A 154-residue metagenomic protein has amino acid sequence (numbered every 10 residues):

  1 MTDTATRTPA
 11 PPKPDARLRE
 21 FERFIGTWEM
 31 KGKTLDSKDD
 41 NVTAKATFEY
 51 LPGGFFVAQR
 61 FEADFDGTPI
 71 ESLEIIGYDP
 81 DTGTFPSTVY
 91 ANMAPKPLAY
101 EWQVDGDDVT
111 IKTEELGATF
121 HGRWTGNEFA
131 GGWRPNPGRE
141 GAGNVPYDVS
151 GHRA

Functional and structural regions predicted by a protein language model:
M1-A154: Hydrophobic small-molecule pocket/channel-lining residues, especially in calycin-type beta-barrels
